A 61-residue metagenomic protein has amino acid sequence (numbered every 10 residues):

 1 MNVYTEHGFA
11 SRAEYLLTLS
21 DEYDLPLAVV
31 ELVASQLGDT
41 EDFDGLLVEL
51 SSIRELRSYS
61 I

Functional and structural regions predicted by a protein language model:
M1-L32: N-terminal acidic leader/helix
D21-I61: Short, charge-rich amphipathic interface segments used for partner binding and complex assembly
